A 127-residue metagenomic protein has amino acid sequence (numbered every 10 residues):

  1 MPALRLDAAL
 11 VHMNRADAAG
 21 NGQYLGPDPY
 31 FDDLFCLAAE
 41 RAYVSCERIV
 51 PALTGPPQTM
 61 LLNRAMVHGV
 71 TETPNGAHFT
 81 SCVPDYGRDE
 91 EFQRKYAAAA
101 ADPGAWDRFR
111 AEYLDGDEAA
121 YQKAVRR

Functional and structural regions predicted by a protein language model:
M1-R127: Conserved phosphate- and dinucleotide-binding cores of soluble alpha/beta proteins, encompassing both enzyme active
